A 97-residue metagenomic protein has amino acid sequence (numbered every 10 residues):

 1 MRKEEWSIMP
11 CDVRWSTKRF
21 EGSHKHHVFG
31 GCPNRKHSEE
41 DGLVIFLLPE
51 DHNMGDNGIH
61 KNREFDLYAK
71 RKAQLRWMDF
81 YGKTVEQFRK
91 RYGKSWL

Functional and structural regions predicted by a protein language model:
M1-H24, E50: Short cysteine-rich loop/turn motifs with clustered Cys
R19-R35: Short recognition patches in nucleic-acid-associated and regulatory proteins
C32-I45, N53-L97: Polybasic, low-complexity binding patches
